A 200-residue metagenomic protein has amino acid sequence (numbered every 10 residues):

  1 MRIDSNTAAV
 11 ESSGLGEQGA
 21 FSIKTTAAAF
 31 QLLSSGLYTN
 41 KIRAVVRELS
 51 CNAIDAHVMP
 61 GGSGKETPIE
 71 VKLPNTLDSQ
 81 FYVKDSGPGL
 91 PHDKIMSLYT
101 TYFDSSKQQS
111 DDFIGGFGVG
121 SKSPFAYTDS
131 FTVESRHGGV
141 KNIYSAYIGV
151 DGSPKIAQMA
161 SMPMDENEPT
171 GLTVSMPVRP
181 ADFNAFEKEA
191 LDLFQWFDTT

Functional and structural regions predicted by a protein language model:
M1-E66, H92-T100: Bergerat-fold GHKL ATPase/HATPase_c domain
G19-L37, T76-S79, G115-S130: N-terminal short leaders/motifs
A20-F21, F30-L32, E66, K72 (+4 more regions): Short secondary-structure boundary micro-motifs
F21, L32-L33, Y38, S86 (+2 more regions): Generic hydrophobic, helix-prone segments enriched in Leu/Val/Ile
L33-C51, E70, N75-L77, K84 (+3 more regions): Conserved phosphate-chemistry cores used by DNA topoisomerases
G36, A53-A56, T101-S106, E134 (+1 more regions): Conserved, well-folded catalytic cores of nucleic-acid-processing and energy-transducing macromolecular machines
I54-S110, D151-K155: Conserved beta-strand-loop-beta-strand hairpin that lines the nucleotide-binding pocket of ATP/GTP-utilizing enzymes
S110-T200: GHKL-type ATPase core
